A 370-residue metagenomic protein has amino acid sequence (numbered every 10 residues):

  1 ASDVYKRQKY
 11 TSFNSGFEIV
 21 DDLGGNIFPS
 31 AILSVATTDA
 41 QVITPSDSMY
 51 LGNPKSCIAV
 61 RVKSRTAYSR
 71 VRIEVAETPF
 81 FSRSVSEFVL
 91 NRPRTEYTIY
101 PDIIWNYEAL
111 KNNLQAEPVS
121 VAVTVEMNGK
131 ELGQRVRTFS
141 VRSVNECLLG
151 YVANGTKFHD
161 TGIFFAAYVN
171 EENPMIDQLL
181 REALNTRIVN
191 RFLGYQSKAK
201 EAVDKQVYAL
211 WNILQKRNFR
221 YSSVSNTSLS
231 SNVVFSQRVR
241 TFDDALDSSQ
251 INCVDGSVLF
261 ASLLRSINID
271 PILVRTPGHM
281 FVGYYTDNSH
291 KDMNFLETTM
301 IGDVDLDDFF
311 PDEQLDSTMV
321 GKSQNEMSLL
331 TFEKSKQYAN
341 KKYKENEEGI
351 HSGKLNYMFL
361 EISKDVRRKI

Functional and structural regions predicted by a protein language model:
A1-Y5: Short, small-residue-biased leader/transition segments that mark boundaries at the very start of proteins
K6-A36, Y208-R217, N232-R240, N268 (+5 more regions): Pro/Ser/Thr/Gly-rich intrinsically disordered low-complexity regions
Y10-G150: Beta-strand-enriched, solvent-exposed domains that form extended recognition/catalytic surfaces
L23-G24, A40, C57-K63, Y68-V85 (+6 more regions): Alpha-helical and coiled-coil interaction segments, frequently adjacent to or embedded within charge-biased
F164-S248, H290: Secondary-structure boundary elements
V254-K344: Hydrophobic/aromatic-rich core segments of domains that either
